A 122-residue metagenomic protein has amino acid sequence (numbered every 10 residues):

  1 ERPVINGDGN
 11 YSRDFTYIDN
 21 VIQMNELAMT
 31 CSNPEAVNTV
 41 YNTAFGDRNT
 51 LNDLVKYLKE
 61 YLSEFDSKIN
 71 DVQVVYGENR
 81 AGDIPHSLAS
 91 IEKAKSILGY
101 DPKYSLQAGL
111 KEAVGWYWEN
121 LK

Functional and structural regions predicted by a protein language model:
E1-K122: C-terminal substrate-binding subdomain of Rossmann-fold SDR/epimerase-dehydratase oxidoreductases
